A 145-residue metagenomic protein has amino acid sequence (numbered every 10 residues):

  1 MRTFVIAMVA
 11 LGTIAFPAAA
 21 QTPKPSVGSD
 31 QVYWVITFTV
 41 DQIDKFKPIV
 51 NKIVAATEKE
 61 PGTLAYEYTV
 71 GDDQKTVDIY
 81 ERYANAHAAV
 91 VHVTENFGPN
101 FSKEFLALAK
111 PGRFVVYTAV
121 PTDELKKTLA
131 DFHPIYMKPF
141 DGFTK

Functional and structural regions predicted by a protein language model:
V5-A15: Bacterial N-terminal signal peptides
F16-V77, A84-T94, A107-K145: Short S/T/G/P-rich N-terminal loop/turn motif that feeds into the first structured element of a domain
N100-F105: Amphipathic alpha-helical coiled-coil segments
